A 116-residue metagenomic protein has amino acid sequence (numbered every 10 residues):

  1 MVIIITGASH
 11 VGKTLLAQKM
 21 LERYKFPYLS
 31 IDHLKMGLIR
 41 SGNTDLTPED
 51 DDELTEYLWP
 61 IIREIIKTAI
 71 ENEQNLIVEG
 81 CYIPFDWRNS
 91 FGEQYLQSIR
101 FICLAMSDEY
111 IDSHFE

Functional and structural regions predicted by a protein language model:
V2: Walker A (P-loop) ATP-phosphate-binding motif of ABC ATPase nucleotide-binding domains
I5: Hydrophobic anchor at the beta1->P-loop junction of P-loop NTPases
A8: P-loop (Walker A) phosphate-binding loop of NTP-binding proteins
G12: Conserved glycine(s) of the Walker
L15-I61: Conserved substrate/cofactor phosphate-moiety recognition/catalytic segment in nucleotide-dependent phosphotransferases
R40, W87-N89, S113: Short glycine-/acidic-enriched loop or helix-start segments at secondary-structure transitions that form or flank
E53-S98, I102-M106: Glycine-rich phosphate-binding loop used to anchor ATP phosphates in small-molecule kinases, encompassing both
E109-F115: Switch/connector loops and helix/strand junctions flanking conserved nucleotide-binding motifs in nucleotide-processing
